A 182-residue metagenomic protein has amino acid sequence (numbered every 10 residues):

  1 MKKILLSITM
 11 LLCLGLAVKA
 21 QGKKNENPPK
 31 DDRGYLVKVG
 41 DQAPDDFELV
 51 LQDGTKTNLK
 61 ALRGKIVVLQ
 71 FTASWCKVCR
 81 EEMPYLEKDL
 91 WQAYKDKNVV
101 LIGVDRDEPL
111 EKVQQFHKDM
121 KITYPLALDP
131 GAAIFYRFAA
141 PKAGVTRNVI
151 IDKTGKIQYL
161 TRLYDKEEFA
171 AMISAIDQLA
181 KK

Functional and structural regions predicted by a protein language model:
I4-C13: Sec-dependent N-terminal signal peptides
L16-A20: Sec/Tat signal peptide C-region and signal peptidase I cleavage site
K23-L59: N-terminal "domain-start" segment that seeds a small globular fold
P44-D45, V67, V145-R147: Short loop/turn microsegments at loop-to-beta-strand junctions
V68-L69, L101: Hydrophobic beta-strand anchors of alpha/beta hydrolase catalytic cores
F71-K88: Conserved redox-active cysteine motifs that mediate thiol-disulfide chemistry, especially di-cysteine Cys-X(1-2)-Cys
W91-A132: Conserved segment of the thioredoxin-like fold in thiol-based oxidoreductases
K118-T123, D129-D177: Thiol/disulfide oxidoreductase modules built on the thioredoxin-like
